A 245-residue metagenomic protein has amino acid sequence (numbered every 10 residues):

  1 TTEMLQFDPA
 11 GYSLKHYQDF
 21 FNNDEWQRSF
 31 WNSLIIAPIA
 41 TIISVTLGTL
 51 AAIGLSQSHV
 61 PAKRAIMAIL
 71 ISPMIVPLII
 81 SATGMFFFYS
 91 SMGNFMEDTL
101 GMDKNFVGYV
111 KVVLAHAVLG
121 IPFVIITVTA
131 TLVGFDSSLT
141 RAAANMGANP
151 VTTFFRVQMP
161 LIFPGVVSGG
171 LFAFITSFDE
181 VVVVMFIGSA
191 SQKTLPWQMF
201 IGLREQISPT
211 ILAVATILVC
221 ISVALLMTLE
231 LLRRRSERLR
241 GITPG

Functional and structural regions predicted by a protein language model:
T1-L5, Q18-V133, L161-S177, F186-G188 (+2 more regions): Membrane-water interface segments at the C-terminal ends of transmembrane alpha-helices in multi-pass inner-membrane
F7-L14, S191-T194: Extracytoplasmic catalytic/substrate-binding loops of multi-pass membrane glycan-assembly enzymes
F135-L139, R238: Short glycine/proline-centered loop/turn elements that form peptide/ligand docking sites
A143: The alpha-helix within a helix-turn-helix
M146-G147, P160: Glycine/proline-centered hinge or cleavage motifs at structural transition points of membrane proteins
R233-G245: Short cytosolic juxtamembrane segments of multi-pass membrane proteins
